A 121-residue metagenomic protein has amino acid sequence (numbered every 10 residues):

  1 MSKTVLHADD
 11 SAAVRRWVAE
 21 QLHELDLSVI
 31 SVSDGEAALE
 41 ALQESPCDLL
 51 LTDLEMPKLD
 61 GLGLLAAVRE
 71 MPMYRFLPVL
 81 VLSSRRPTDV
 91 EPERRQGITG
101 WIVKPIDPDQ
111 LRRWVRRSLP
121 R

Functional and structural regions predicted by a protein language model:
S2-A13, V18-L22, L50: Conserved acidic segment of CheY-like receiver
D26-S33, A41: Short hydrophobic/Thr-rich beta-strand motif most characteristic of the beta2 strand and flanking loop of CheY-like
S33-A37, D60-A66: Acidic catalytic/metal-coordinating carboxylates
Q43-S45, R69-F76, Q96: Conserved phosphotransfer cores of two-component systems
S45-L51: Active-site beta3 strand of CheY-like receiver
D53, S83: Active-site residues of response regulator receiver
M56: Receiver (REC) domain active-site loop signature in two-component systems and cognate sites in sensor histidine kinases
G63, R85-V103, Q110-R116: Alpha4 helix (beta4-alpha4-beta5 surface) of REC/receiver domains from two-component response regulators
